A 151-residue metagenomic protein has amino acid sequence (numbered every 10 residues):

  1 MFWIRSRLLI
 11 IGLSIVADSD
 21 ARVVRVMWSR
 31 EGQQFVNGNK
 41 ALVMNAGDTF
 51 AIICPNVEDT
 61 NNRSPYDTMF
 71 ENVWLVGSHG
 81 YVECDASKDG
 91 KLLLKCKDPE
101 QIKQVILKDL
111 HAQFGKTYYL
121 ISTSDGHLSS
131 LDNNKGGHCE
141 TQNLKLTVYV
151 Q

Functional and structural regions predicted by a protein language model:
F2-R5, I15-T60, Y66-E71, V76-Q151: Extracellular/periplasmic metallocenter environments
I11-G12: Bacterial N-terminal signal peptides
